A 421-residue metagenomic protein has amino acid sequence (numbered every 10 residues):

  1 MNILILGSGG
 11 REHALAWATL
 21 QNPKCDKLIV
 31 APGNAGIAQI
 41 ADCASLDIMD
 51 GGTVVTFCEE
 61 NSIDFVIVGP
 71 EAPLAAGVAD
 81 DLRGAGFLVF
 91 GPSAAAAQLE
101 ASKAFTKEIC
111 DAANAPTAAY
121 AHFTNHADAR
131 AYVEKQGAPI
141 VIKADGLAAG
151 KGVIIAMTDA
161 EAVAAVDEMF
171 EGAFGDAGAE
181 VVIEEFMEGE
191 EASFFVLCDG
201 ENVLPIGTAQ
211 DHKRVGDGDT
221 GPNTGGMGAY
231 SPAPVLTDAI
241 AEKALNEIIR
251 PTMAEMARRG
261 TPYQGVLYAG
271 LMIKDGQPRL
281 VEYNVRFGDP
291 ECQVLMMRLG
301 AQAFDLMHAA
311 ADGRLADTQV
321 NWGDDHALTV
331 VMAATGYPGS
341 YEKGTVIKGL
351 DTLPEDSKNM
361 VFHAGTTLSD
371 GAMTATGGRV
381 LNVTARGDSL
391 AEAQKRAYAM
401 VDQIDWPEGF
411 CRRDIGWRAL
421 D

Functional and structural regions predicted by a protein language model:
M1-A94: ATP-binding N-terminal substructure of ATP-dependent carboxylate-amine bond-forming enzymes
C43-M49, A121-N125, A156: Short acidic-hydrophobic, aromatic-tinged amphipathic segments that line or gate anion-handling sites
F90-G152: A conserved helix-loop-beta module that forms one wall/lid of the active-site cleft in ATP-utilizing catalytic domains
G152-C292: Internal nucleotide-binding/catalytic subdomain
L245-L267, N284-D356: Active-site "cap" helix and flanking loop/linker of ATP-utilizing ligase/carboxylase catalytic domains
K343-N382: Generic long, charged, amphipathic alpha-helical segments
T366-D370, T374-D421: Generic C-terminus detector
